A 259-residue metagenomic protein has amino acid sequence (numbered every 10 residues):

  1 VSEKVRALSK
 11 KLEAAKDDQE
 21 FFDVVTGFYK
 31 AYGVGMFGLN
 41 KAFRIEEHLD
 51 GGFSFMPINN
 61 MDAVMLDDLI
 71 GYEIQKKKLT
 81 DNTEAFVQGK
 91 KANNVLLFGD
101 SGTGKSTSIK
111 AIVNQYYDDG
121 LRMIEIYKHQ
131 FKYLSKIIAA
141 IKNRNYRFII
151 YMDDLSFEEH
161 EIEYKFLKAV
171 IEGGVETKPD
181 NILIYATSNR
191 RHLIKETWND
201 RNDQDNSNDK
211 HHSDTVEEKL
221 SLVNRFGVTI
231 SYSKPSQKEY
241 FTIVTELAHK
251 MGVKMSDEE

Functional and structural regions predicted by a protein language model:
S2-F55: Interdomain "pre-motor" coupling segment immediately N-terminal to P-loop NTPase/helicase cores
I58-E84: N-terminal pre-Walker A segment at the start of P-loop NTPase domains
K90-I109: Walker A/P-loop nucleotide-binding motif
Q115-F148, D154-H160: AAA+/P-loop NTPase substrate/partner-engagement loops
H129-K132, L155-E158, I184, S188-I194 (+1 more regions): Conserved nucleotide-binding/hydrolysis micro-motifs of P-loop NTPases
A139, E159-N208: Conserved catalytic/switch belt of AAA+ P-loop NTPases
S188, D205-L220, G227-F241: Conserved AAA+ ATPase "SRH/arginine-finger" region at the nucleotide-binding site
R201-D203, T242-V253: Conserved AAA+ ATPase "sensor/coupling" helix adjacent to the nucleotide-binding pocket
